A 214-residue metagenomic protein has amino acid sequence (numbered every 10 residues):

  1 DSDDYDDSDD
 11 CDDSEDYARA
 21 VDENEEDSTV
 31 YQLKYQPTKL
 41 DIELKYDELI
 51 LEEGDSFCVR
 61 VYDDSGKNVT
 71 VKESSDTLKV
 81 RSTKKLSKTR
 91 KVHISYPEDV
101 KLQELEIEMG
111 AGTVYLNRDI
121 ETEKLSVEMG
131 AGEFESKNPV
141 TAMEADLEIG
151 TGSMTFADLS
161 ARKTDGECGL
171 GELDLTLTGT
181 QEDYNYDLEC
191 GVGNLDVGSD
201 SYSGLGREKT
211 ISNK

Functional and structural regions predicted by a protein language model:
D1-E23, E108, Y115, S126-E128 (+4 more regions): Asp/Glu-rich intrinsically disordered low-complexity tracts
D7, D13-K85, K91-E104, V114-E121 (+3 more regions): Short linear S-[DN]-x-LW-Φ motif typified by the pepsin-like aspartic protease active-site region
K45, K72-S74, G110, G130 (+3 more regions): Structural motif
T77-K79, T83-L86, L116, L125 (+1 more regions): Short, surface-exposed interaction patches in beta-rich subdomains that mediate adhesion/assembly near membranes
I107-G110, S203: Short intrinsically disordered coil segments
